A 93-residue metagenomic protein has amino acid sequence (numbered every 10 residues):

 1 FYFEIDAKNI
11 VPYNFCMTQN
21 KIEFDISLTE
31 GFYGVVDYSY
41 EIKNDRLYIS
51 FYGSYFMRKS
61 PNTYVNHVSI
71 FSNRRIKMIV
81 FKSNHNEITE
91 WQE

Functional and structural regions predicted by a protein language model:
F1-S27: Transition segment at domain starts
V11-Y13, K43, F51-G53, E87-Q92: Lumenal/extracellular ectodomains and adaptor appendage modules of the eukaryotic vesicle/secretory system
F15-Q19, E41-Y48, F71-K77: A short, structured loop/turn motif at beta-sheet edges
E23-I26, D45-G53: Short, aliphatic-rich beta-strand segments
E30-G34: A short beta-turn/strand-edge loop motif at beta-sheet boundaries
I49-R74: An anionic, turn-rich surface loop/hairpin at beta-sheet edges that serves as a generic interaction/coordination patch
S69-W91: Short, exposed beta-strand-loop hairpins at the edges of beta-sheets in extracellular/periplasmic proteins
